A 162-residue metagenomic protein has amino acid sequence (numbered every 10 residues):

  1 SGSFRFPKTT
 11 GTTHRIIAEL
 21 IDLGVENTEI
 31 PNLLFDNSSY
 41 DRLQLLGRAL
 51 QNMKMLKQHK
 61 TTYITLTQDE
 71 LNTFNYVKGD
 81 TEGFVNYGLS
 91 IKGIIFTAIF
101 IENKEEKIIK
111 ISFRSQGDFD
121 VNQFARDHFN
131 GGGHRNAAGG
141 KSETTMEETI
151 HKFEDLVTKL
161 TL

Functional and structural regions predicted by a protein language model:
S3-H128, G133-L162: Hydrophobic helix-and-loop "lid/oligomerization" segment in the mid-to-C-terminal part of catalytic domains
